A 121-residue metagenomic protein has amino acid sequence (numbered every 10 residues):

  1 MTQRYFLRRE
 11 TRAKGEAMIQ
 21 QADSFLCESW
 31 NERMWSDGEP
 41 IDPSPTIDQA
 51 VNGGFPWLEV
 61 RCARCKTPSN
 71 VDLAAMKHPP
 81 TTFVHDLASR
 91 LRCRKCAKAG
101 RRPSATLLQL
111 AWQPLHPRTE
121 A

Functional and structural regions predicted by a protein language model:
M1-F55, A75, P79-F83, R101-A121: Short, intrinsically disordered terminal segments enriched in charged and Pro/Gly residues
F55-W57, A88-L91: Flanking scaffold residues of small Cys/His-coordinated metal-binding clusters
C62-C65, C93-C96: Short cysteine-rich clusters marking metal-coordination/redox-active sites
K66-S69, G100-R102: Cys/His-rich microdomains that often coordinate metals
A74-A75, R92: Cys/His-clustered metal-coordination modules, chiefly Zn-binding fingers
S89-R94, R101-P103: Short C-terminal domain-edge/linker segments immediately following a structured domain
